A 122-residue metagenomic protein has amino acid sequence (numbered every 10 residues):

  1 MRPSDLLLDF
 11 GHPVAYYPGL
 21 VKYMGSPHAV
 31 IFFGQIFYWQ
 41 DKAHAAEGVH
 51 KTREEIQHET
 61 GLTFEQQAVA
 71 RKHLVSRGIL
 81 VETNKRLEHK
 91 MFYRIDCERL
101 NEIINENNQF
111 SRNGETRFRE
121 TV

Functional and structural regions predicted by a protein language model:
M1-D5, S76, D96-V122: Charged low-complexity intrinsically disordered patches
M1-E55, K72, R77: Short recognition helix of helix-turn-helix/winged-helix DNA-binding domains
E47-G48, Q66, K85: Short, surface-exposed helix-loop/turn micro-motifs enriched in polar/charged residues
T52-E54, K85-N107: Short, cationic-aromatic polyanion-contact patches
R53-F64: Short helix-coil junctions and helix-kink-helix linkers
L62-H73: Short amphipathic alpha-helical interaction segments
A68, L80, M91-I95: Chromatin/DNA-recognition segments of nuclear transcriptional regulators
V75-K85: A short, conserved structural fragment
